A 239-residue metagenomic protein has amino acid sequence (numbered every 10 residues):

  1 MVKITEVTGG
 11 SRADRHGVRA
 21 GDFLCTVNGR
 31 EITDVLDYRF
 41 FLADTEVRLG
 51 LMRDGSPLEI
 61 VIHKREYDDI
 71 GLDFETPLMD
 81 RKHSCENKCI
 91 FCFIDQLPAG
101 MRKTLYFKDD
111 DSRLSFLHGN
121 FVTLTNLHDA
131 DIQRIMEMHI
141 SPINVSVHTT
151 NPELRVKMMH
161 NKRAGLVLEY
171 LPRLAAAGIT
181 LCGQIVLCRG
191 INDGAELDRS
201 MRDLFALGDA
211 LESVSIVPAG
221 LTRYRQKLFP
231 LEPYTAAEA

Functional and structural regions predicted by a protein language model:
M1-T8: PDZ/PDZ-like groove recognition
T8-A13, T33-V35: Short alpha-helix capping/helix-loop boundary micro-motifs
R12-G17, R39-F40: Short, surface-exposed secondary-structure edge patches
A13, G21-L24, L49, C92: Terminal peptide-recognition signature
R15-T33: Conserved PDZ fold ligand-binding element
R39-F74: PDZ-domain C-terminal substructure recognizer with occasional recognition of PDZ-binding tails
P57, E66-A210, G220-T235: Conserved Radical SAM active-site core
A239: Hard-cation-handling environments
